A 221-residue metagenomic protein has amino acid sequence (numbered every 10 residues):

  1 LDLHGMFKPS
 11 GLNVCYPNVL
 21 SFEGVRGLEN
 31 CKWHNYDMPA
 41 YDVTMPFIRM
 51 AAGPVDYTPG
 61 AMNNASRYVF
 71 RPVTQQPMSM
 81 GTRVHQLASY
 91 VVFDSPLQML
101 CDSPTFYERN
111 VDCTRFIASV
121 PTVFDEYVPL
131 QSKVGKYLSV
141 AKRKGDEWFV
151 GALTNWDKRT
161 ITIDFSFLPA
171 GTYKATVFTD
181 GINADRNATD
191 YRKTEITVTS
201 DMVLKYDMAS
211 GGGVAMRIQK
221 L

Functional and structural regions predicted by a protein language model:
L1, V92, V150, G211: Conserved, mostly hydrophobic/aromatic
L1-G5, L28-H34, P96-Y107, F124-V128 (+1 more regions): Acidic/polar loop patches that form or flank catalytic/metal-binding clefts of enzymes that bind anionic ligands
L1-Q76: Aromatic- and carboxylate-enriched substrate-binding clefts and catalytic-loop regions of carbohydrate-active enzymes
D102-F149, D185-T189: Glycan-recognition and catalytic regions of carbohydrate-active enzymes
K133-A170, V214-A215: Carbohydrate-binding surface patches
F167-G181: Solvent-exposed beta-hairpin/edge-strand motifs
V177-D201: Solvent-exposed beta-strand/loop surfaces of large extracellular or lumenal domains
E195-L221: C-terminal beta-strand-rich structural cap/linker in extracellular carbohydrate-active enzymes
